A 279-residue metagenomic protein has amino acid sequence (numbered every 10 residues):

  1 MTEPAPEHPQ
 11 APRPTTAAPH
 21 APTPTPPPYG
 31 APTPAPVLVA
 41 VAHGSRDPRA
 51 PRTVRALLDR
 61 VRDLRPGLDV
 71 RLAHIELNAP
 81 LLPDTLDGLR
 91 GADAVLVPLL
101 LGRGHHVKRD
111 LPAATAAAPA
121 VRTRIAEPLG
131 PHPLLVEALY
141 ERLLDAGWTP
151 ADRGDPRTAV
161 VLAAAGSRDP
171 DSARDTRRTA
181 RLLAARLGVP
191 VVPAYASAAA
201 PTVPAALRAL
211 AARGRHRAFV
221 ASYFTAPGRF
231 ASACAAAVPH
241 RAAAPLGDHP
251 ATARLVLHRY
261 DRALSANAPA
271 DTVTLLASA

Functional and structural regions predicted by a protein language model:
M1-A279: Active-site-proximal alpha-helix that buttresses catalytic centers in soluble enzyme cores
